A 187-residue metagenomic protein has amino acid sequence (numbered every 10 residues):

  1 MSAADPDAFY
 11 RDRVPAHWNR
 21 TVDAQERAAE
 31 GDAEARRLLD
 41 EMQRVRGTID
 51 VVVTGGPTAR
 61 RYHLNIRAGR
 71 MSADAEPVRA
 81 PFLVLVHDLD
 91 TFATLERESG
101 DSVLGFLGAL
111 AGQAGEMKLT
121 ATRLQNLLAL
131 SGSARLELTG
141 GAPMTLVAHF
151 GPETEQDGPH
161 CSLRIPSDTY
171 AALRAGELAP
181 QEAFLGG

Functional and structural regions predicted by a protein language model:
M1-G186: Feature captures hydrophobic
